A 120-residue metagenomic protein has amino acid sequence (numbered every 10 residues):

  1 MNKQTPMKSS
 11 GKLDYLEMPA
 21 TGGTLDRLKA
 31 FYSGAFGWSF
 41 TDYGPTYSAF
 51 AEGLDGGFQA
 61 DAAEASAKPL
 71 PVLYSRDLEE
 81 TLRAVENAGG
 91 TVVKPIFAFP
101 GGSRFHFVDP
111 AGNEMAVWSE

Functional and structural regions predicted by a protein language model:
M1-K29, P69-P71: N-terminal beta-strand motif that seeds the catalytic metal site of vicinal oxygen chelate
N2-P6, P19, G34, S39 (+2 more regions): Charge-dense, helix-prone N-terminal extensions
D14, Y47-S48, P69-P71, S103-F105: Short beta-strand micro-motifs in enzyme catalytic cores
Y15, A20, F31, F36-S39 (+2 more regions): Tryptophan-centric aromatic hotspots in well-structured domains and transmembrane helices
Y15, G57-Q59, S75, A84: Residue-level hotspots at or immediately adjacent to binding/recognition sites across diverse folds
G23-G34, F105, E114: Conserved active-site alpha-helix within GNAT-family acetyltransferase domains
F36-P69, E114-S119: Conserved short beta-strand elements that form part of the metal-binding/catalytic scaffold of enzyme active sites
V72-E114: Vicinal oxygen chelate
